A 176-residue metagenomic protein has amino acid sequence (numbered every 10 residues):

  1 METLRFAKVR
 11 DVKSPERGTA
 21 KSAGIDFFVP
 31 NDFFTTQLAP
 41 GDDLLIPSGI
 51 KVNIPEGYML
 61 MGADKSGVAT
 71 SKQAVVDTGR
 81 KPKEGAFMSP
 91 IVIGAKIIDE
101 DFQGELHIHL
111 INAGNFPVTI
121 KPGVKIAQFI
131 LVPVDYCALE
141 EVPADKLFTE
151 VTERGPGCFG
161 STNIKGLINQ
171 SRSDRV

Functional and structural regions predicted by a protein language model:
M1-V176: DUTPase catalytic domain/fold
